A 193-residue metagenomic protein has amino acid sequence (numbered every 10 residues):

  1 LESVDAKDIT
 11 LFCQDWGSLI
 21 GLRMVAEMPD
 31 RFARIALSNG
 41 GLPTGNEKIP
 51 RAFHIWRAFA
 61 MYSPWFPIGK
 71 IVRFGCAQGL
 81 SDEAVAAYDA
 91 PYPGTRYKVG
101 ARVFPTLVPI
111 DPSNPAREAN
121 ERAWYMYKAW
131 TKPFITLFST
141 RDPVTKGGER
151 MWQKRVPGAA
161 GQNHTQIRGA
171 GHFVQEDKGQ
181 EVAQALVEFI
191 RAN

Functional and structural regions predicted by a protein language model:
L1, Q14-D15, Y88, A101 (+4 more regions): Generic structural signal for small/hydrophobic residues in well-ordered secondary structure, especially within
L1-K7, F189, N193: Glycine-rich phosphate-binding loop signature in dinucleotide/nucleotide-binding domains
K7-N46: Conserved hydrolase catalytic core segment
F12-Q14, A36-N39, P105, I135-T140 (+1 more regions): Short beta-strand segments
G45-F104, V108, P112-A116: Helix-rich cap/lid subdomain of alpha/beta-hydrolase
A123-W130: Serine-hydrolase catalytic core
F134-A170: Conserved loop-alpha-helix segment in the C-terminal half of the alpha/beta-hydrolase fold that carries the catalytic
A159-N193: Catalytic active-site module of serine/aspartate enzymes centered on a nucleophile-bearing elbow/loop
